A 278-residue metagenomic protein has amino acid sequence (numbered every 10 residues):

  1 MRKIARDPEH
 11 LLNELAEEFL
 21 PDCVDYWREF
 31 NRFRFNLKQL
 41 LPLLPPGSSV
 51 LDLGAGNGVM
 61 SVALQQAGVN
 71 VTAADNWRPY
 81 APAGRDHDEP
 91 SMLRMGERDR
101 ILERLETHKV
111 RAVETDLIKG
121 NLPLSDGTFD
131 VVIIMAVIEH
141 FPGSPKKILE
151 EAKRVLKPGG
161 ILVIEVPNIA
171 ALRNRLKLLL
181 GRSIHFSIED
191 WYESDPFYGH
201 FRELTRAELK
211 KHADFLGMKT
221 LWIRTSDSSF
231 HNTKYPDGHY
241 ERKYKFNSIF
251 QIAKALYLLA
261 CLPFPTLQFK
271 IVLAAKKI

Functional and structural regions predicted by a protein language model:
M1-F19: N-terminal, positively charged/glycine-rich alpha-helical extensions of SAM-dependent methyltransferases
L12, D22-R34, G84-T107, E114 (+4 more regions): S-adenosyl-L-methionine-dependent methyltransferase catalytic module, highlighting the catalytic core
F30-G47: Conserved alpha-helix/loop element of class I SAM-dependent methyltransferases that forms part of the SAM/SAH-binding
S48-G56: Conserved class I S-adenosyl-L-methionine
S49, G159-I161: Short glycine-centered segments of the SAM/dcSAM-binding site in methyltransferase folds
N57-V69: Conserved SAM-binding loop of SAM-dependent methyltransferases across substrates and taxa, primarily the Class I
N70-N76: Conserved SAM-binding motif I beta-strand of class I
N121-D126: Short conserved loop adjoining the S-adenosyl-L-methionine
